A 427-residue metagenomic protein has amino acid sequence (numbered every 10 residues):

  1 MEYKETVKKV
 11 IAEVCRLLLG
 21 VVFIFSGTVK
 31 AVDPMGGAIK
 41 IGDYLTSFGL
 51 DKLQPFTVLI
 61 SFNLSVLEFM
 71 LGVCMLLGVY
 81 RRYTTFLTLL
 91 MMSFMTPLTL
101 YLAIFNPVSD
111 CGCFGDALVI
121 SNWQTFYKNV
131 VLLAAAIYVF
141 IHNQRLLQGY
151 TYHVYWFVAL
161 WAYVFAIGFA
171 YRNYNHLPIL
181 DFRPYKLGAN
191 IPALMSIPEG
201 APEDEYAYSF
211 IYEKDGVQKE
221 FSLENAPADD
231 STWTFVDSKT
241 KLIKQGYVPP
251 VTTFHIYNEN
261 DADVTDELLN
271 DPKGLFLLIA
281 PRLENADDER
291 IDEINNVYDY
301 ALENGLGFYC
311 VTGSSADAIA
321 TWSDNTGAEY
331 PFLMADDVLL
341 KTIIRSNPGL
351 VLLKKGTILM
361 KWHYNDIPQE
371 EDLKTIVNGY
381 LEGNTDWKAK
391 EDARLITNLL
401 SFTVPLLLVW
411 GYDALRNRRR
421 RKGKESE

Functional and structural regions predicted by a protein language model:
K9-V32, T57-L98: Functionalized membrane-embedded alpha-helices
T84, Y150, A286-D292, A389-D392 (+1 more regions): Juxtamembrane interface at the cytosolic side of transmembrane helices
S93-L146: Membrane-embedded alpha-helical segments of integral membrane proteins
G149-L177: Internal/C-terminal transmembrane anchor helices
G168-V264: Membrane-interface segments at or immediately adjacent to transmembrane helices that form the boundary between
Y208-G216, P348-W362: A short, hydrophobic beta-strand/beta-hairpin element that forms part of a small beta-sheet core
G246, F254-Y257, T265-N285: Short active-site neighborhood of thiol/selenol oxidoreductases, capturing the structured segment around
F308-Y309, T326-R345: Short, internal strand/loop/helix patches that form the active-site neighborhood or redox-interaction surface
